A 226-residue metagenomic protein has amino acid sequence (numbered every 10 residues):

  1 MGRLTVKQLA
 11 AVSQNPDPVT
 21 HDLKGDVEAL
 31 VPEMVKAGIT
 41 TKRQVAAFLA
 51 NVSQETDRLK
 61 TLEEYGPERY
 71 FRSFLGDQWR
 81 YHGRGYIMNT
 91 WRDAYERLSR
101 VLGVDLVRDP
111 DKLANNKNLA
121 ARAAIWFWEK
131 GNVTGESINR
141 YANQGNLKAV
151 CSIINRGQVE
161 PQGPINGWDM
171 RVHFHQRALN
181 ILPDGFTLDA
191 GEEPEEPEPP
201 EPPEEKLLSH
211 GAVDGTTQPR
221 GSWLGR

Functional and structural regions predicted by a protein language model:
M1-P32, K36, Q162-R226: Extracellular cell-wall/glycan-interacting regions and their flexible linkers
G2-G25, A29, A46-K130: Peptidoglycan-targeting cell-wall enzymes and recognition modules
V31, L49, A124-I125, C151 (+2 more regions): Non-transmembrane alpha-helical segments in soluble domains of secreted/periplasmic/extracellular proteins
V35-G38, S53-D57, G103, W128-V133 (+3 more regions): Hydrophobic/aromatic-lined pockets within catalytic cores
A37-F48, T61-Y65, G135-A149, F186-G191: Surface-exposed patches in mature extracellular/periplasmic domains of secreted proteins
V45-S53, K60-F71, E160, P164-G185: Extracytoplasmic, non-cytosolic globular domains
S53-E55, I138-P164: Acidic helix/loop microenvironments that form the catalytic cleft of cell-wall polysaccharide enzymes
G83, N118-W128, G135, Q144-C151 (+1 more regions): Short amphipathic alpha-helical surface patches that serve as generic macromolecular interface elements
